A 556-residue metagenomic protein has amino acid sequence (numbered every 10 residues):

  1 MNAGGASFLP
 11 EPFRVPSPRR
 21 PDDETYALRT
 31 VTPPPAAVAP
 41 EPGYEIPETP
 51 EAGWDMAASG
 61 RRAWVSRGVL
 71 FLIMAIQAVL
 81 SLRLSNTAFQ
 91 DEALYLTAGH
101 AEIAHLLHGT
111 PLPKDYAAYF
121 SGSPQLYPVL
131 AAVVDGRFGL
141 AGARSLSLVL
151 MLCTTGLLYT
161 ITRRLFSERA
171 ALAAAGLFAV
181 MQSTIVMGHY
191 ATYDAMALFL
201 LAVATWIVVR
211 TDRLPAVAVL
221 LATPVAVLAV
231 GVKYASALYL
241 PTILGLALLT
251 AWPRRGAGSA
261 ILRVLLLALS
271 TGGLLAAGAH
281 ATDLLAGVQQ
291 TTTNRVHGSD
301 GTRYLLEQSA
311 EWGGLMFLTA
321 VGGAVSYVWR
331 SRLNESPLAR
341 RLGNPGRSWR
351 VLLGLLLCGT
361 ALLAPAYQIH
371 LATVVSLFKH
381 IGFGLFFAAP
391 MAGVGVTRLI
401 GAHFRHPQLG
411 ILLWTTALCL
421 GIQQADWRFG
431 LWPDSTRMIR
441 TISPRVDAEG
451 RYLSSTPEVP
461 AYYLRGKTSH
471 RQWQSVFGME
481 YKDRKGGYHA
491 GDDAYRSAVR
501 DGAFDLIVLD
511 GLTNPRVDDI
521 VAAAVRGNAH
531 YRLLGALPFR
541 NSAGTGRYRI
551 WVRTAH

Functional and structural regions predicted by a protein language model:
M1-V79, L266-L267: Start-transfer (signal-anchor) and selected internal transmembrane alpha helices of multi-pass inner/ER membrane
Q77, L94-V129: Extracytosolic helix-loop segments that constitute the early lumenal/periplasmic catalytic or substrate-binding loops
F89, S147, S183-M196: Short acidic/glycine- and proline-prone juxtamembrane loop motifs at membrane-interface regions of multi-pass membrane
R169, A204-V219: Membrane-interface transmembrane helices that cradle and orient dolichyl/undecaprenyl
M187-G188, D194-A197, L238, L371-F404: Hydrophobic/aromatic-rich transmembrane helices and adjacent perimembrane loops
L228, L240-I243, A247-L338, G346-W349 (+3 more regions): Transmembrane-lumen/periplasm boundary regions of multi-pass, lipid-linked membrane glycan transferases
L267-S270, R330, G343-R350, P390 (+1 more regions): Signature aromatic-anchored transmembrane alpha helix within multi-pass, membrane-resident enzymes that catalyze glycan
A425-T436, I442-K485, R500-V517, A543: Short periplasmic/luminal acceptor-recognition loop of GT-C membrane glycosyltransferases, typified by
